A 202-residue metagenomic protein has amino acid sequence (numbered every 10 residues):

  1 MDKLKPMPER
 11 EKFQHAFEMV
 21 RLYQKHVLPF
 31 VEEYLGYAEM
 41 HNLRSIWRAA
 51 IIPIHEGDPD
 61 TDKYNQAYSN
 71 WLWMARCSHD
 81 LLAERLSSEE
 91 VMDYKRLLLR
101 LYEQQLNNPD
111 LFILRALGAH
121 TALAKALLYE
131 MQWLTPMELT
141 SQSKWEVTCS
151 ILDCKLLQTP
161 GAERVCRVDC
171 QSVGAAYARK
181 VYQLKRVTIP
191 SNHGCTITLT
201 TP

Functional and structural regions predicted by a protein language model:
M1-T148, D153-D169, L184-C195, P202: N-terminal accessory segment detector
G174-T188: Low-complexity, intrinsically disordered Gly/Pro/Thr-rich segments
